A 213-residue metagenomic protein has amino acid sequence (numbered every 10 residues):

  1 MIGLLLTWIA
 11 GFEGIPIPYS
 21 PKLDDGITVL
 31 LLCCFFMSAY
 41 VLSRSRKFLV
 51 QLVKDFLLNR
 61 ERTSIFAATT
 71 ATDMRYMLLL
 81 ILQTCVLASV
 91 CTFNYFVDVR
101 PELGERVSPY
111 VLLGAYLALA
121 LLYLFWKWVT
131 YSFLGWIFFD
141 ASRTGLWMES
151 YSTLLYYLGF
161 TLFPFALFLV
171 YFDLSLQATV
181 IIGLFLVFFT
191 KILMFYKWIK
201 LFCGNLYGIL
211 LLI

Functional and structural regions predicted by a protein language model:
M1-L30, L87-E105: Long, highly hydrophobic alpha-helical transmembrane signal-anchor segments
M1-L6, I27, F36-K47: Transmembrane-helix bundle segments that line or gate the permeation/cavity pathway in multi-pass membrane proteins
G14-V29, C33-F36, N94, R143-L167: Membrane-associated alpha-helix detector
L23-L32, T70-Q83, L210-L212: Alpha-helical transmembrane segments and their helix-start/interface "positive-inside/aromatic belt" motifs in integral
D24-A39, Y110-Y123, L176-F185: Alpha-helical transmembrane segments
I27-C34, L80-Q83, L87, L155 (+1 more regions): Hydrophobic alpha-helical transmembrane segments of polytopic
V41-D140: Selected alpha-helical membrane-embedding segments in polytopic membrane proteins
W136-I213: Hydrophobic alpha-helical transmembrane segments and adjacent short intramembrane/lumenal linkers of inner/organellar
